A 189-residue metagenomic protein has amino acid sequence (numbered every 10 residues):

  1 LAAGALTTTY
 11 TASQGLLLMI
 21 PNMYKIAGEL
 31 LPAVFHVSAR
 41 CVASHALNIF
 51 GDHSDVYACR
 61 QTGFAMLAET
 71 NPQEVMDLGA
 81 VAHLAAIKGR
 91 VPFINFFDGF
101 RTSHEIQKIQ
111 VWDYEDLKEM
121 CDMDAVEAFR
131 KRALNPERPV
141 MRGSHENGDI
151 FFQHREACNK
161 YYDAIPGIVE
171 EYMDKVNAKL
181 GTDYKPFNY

Functional and structural regions predicted by a protein language model:
L1-A58, F64-I87: Thiamine diphosphate
V56-Y57, F187-Y189: Short, flexible, solvent-exposed loop/turn segments with mixed acidic/basic and small polar residues
T62-G63, A157: Flexible glycine/proline-enriched surface loops and loop-helix/loop-strand junctions
F93-N188: Conformationally flexible catalytic loops at phosphate/diphosphate-handling active centers
